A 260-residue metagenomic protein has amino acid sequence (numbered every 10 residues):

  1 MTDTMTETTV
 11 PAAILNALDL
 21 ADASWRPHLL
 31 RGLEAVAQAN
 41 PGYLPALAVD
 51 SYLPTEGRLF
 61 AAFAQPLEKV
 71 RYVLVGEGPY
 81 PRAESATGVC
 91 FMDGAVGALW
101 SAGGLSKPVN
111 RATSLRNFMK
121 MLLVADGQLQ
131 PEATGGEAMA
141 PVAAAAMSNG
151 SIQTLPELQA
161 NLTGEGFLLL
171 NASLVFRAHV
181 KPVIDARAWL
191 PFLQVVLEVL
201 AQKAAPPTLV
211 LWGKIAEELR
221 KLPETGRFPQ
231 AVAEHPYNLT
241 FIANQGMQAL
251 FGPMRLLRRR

Functional and structural regions predicted by a protein language model:
T2-W25: Low-complexity, highly charged intrinsically disordered N-terminal segments that act as targeting/localization
P11, T134, T154, A243-G246 (+1 more regions): Serine/threonine-rich low-complexity intrinsically disordered regions
A23-A204, E217-E218, P223: A polyanion-binding, active-site-adjacent surface
P79-Y80, V89-F91, L209-W212, P236 (+1 more regions): Broad hydrophobic/π-residue packing in well-ordered secondary structure
A95, S173, G213, A233-Y237: Residues at the C-termini of beta-strands that transition into short coil/loop
V196-V199, P207-V210, A249-R260: Amphipathic, Lys/Arg-enriched alpha-helical patches that create a basic surface for binding polyanionic ligands
A205-R220, G226, A231-V232: A cross-family acyltransferase "interaction/gating" segment
G226-R258: Short, flexible loop segments at boundaries between secondary-structure elements
